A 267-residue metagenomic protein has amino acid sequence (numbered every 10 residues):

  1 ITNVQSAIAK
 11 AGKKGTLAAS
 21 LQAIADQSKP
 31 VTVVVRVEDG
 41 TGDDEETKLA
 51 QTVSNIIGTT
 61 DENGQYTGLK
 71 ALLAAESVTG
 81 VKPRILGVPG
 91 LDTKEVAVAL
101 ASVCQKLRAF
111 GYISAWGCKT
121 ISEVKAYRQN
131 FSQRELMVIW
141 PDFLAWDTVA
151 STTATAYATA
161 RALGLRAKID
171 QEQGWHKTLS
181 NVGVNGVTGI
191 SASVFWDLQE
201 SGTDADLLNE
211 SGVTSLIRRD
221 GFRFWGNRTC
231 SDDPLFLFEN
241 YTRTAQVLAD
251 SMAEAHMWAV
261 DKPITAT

Functional and structural regions predicted by a protein language model:
I1-S6, L21-K29, V35-E38, E45-L49 (+1 more regions): A glycine- and small-residue-enriched flexible loop/hinge signal that marks low-structured segments
A7-K13: Acidic, aromatic-enriched beta-alpha/helix-loop junctions
K13-A23: Short, surface-exposed secondary-structure junctions/capping segments
